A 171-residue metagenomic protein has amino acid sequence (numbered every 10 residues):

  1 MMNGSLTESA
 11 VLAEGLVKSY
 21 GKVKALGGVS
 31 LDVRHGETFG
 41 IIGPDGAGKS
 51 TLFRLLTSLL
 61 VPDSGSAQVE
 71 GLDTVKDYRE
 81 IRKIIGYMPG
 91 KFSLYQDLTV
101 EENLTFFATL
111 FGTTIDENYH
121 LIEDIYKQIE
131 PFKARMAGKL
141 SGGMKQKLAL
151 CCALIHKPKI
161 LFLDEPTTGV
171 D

Functional and structural regions predicted by a protein language model:
M1-V17: ABC-family P-loop ATPase nucleotide-binding domain
K18-V29, V33-V170: ABC transporter nucleotide-binding domains
